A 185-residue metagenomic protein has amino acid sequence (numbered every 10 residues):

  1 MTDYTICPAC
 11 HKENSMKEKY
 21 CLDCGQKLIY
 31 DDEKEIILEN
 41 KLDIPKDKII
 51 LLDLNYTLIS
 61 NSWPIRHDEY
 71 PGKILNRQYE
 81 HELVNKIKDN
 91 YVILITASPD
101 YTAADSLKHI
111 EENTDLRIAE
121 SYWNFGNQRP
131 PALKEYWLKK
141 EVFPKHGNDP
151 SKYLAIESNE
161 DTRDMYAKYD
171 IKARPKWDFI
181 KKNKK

Functional and structural regions predicted by a protein language model:
T2, S15-M16: Flanking scaffold residues of small Cys/His-coordinated metal-binding clusters
Y4-H11, L22-C24, D31-L52: Non-catalytic pre-domain segments flanking phosphatase-related domains
M16, D53-N55, I156-S158: Acidic di-acidic motifs
M16-K17, Y30-D31: Short, non-ligating residues that shape and space the ligands of small metal-coordination modules and catalytic
P45, I65-I93, D100-A104, Q128-K139: Short, acidic loop-to-helix structural element flanking the phosphoryl-transfer center in phosphate-processing enzymes
D47-W63: Asp-based phosphoryl-transfer active-site loop
N113-Y136: A short, structured active-site edge motif that brings together acidic residues
L133-D161, Y166: Conserved Lys-Pro-Asp/Glu-containing loop-to-beta segment of HAD-superfamily phosphomonoesterases, centered on
